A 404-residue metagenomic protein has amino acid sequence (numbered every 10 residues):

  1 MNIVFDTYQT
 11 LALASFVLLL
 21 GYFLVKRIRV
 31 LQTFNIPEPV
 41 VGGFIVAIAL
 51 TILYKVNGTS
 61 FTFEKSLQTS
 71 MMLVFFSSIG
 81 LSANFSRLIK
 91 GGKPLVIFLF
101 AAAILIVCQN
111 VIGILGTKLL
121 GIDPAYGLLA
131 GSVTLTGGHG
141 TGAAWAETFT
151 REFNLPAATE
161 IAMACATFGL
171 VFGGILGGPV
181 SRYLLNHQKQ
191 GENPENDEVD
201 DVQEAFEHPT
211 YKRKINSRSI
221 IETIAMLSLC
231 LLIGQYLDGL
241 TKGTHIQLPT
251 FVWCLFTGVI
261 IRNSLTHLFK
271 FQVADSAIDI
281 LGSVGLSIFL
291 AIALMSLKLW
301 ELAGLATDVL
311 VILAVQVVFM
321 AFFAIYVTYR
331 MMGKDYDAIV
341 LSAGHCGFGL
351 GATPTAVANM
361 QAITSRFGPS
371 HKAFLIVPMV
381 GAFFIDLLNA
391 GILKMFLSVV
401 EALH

Functional and structural regions predicted by a protein language model:
M1-F5, L11, S15-L20, R182-I221 (+1 more regions): Intrinsically disordered, low-complexity non-transmembrane regions of multi-pass membrane transporters
I3-F16, T62-F75, A125-S132, H245-T257 (+3 more regions): Structural signature of hydrophobic alpha-helical transmembrane segments
V17, F44-I52, E64-G92, L255-L265 (+1 more regions): Hydrophobic transmembrane alpha-helices of secondary-active transporters and Na+-translocating membrane complexes
L20-Q32, S78-K90, V180, I261-D275 (+1 more regions): C-terminal ends of transmembrane helices
V25-V40, V56-N57, F61, H187 (+2 more regions): Flexible hinge motifs at transmembrane-helix junctions and intramembrane kinks/re-entrant loops in multi-pass membrane
N84-I114, T167, I224, I280 (+1 more regions): Entry/N-cap segments of selected transmembrane alpha helices and their immediately preceding amphipathic helices
L115-I122, A166-F206, V327-Y336, G381-H404: Juxtamembrane and boundary regions of transmembrane helices in multi-pass small-molecule transporters and channels
G116-I161, F168, V180, N196-D200 (+1 more regions): Alpha-helical membrane segments and immediately flanking helix-loop junctions that form or couple to the substrate/ion
